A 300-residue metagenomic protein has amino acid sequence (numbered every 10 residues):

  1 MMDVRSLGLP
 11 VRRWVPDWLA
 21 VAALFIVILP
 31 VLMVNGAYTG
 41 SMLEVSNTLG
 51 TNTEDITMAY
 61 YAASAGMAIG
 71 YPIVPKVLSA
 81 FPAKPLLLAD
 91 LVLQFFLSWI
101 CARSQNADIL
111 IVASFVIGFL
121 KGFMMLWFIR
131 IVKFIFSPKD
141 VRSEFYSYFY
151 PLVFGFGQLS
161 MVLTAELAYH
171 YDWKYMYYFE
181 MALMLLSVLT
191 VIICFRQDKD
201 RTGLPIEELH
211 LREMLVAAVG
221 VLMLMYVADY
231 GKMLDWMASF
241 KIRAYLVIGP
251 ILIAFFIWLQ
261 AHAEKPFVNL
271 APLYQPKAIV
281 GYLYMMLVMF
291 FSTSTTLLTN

Functional and structural regions predicted by a protein language model:
D17-V34, T39-G40, L97, F267-N300: 12-transmembrane solute porter fold
L29, A65, W99-I100, F115 (+3 more regions): Hydrophobic residues within the alpha-helical transmembrane core of Major Facilitator Superfamily
M33-A37, I69, R103, A107 (+2 more regions): Hydrophobic transmembrane alpha-helices of Major Facilitator Superfamily
V34, A63-G70, L120, L152-G157: MFS transmembrane alpha-helix packing/gate-lining sites
T39-G70, I109: Extracellular/periplasmic helix-loop-helix junction of adjacent transmembrane segments in MFS-like secondary
G40, I69-K76, V162-L163: Residue-level hotspots within transmembrane alpha-helices of multi-pass secondary transporters
P75, F81-E208: Helix-loop-helix hairpins in multi-pass membrane proteins, especially solute transporters
Y171-Y284, V288: Hydrophobic transmembrane-helix bundles of small-molecule transporters
